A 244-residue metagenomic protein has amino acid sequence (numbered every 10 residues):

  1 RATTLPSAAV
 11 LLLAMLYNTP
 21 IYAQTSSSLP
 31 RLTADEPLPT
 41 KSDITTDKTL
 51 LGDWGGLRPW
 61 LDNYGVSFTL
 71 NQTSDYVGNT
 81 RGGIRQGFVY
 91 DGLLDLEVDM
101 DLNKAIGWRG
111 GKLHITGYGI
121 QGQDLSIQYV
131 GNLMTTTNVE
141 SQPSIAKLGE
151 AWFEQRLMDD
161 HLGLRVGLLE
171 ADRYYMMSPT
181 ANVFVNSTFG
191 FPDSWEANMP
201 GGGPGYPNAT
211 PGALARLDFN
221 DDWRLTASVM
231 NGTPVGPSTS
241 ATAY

Functional and structural regions predicted by a protein language model:
S7-Y17: Bacterial N-terminal signal peptides
T19-A23: Sec/Tat signal peptide C-region and signal peptidase I cleavage site
T25-R81: N-terminal regions that are enriched for targeting/export leaders and immediately downstream pro/stem segments
T45, G52-F68, D101-L113, M158-H161 (+1 more regions): Short loop/turn motifs that connect adjacent beta-strands in outer-membrane beta-barrel proteins
L50-L51, Y64, G78, F88-L94 (+2 more regions): Residues that define the transmembrane beta-barrel architecture of outer-membrane proteins
G56-R58, E97-D99, W152-E154, L214: Outer-membrane beta-barrel architecture
F68-Y76, L113-G119, L164-E170, L225-N231: Transmembrane beta-barrel strands of outer-membrane/channel proteins
L125-W152, D160-Y244: Surface-exposed coil loops of outer-membrane beta-barrel proteins
